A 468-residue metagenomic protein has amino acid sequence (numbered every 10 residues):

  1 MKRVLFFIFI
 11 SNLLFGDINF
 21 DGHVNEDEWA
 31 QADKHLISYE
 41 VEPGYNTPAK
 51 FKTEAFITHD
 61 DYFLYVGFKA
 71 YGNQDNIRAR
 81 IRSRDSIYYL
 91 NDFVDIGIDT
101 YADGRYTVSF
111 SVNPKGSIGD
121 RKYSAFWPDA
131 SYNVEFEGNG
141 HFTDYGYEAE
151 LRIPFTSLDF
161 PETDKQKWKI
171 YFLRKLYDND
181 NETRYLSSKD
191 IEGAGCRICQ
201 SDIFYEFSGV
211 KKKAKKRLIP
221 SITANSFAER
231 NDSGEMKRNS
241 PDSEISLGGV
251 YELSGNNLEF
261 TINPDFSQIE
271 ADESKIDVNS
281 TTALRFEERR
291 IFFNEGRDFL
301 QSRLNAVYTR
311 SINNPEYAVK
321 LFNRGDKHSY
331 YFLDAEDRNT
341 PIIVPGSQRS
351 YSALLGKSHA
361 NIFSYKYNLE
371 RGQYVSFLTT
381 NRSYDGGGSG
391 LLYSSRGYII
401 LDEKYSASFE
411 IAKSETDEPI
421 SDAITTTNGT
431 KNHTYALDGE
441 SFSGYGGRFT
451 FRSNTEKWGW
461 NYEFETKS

Functional and structural regions predicted by a protein language model:
R3-L14: Sec-dependent N-terminal signal peptides
G16-K366, S376, G387: Structural preference for beta-rich elements and adjacent junctions enriched in aromatics
A102, S157, E252-G255, R324-K327 (+4 more regions): Outer-membrane beta-barrel strand-turn architecture
K122, Q268-R289, F293, Q301 (+3 more regions): Outer-membrane beta-barrel translocator/channel fold
L173, S221-T223, T261-N263, L333-A335 (+6 more regions): Generic beta-strand/beta-sheet core signal
S240-S246, N314-A318, G356-S364, S376-T380 (+6 more regions): Transmembrane beta-barrel architecture of outer membranes
